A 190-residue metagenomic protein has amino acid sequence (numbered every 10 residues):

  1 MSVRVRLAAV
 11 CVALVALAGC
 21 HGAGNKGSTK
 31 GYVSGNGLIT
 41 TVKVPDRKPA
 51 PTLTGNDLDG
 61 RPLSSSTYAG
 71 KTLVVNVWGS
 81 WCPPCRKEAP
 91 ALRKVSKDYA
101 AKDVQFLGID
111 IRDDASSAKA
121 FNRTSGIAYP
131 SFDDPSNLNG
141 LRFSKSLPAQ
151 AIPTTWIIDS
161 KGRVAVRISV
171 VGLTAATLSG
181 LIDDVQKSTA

Functional and structural regions predicted by a protein language model:
M1-T54, K187-A190: N-terminal targeting signals for export/organelle localization
L38-I39, L63, G140-F143: N-terminal post-signal-peptidase region of extra-cytosolic proteins
P45-R47, T52-L73: A short beta-strand-turn-helix
S64-R86, L92: Short active-site neighborhood of thiol/selenol oxidoreductases, capturing the structured segment around
G70-L73, K102-Q105, I127-Y129: Loop/turn elements at helix/coil->beta-strand transitions in domains of secreted/extracellular proteins
R86-S125, P135-R142: Structural microenvironment flanking redox-active thiols in thiol-disulfide oxidoreductases
R123-I127, P135-K187: Thiol/disulfide oxidoreductase modules built on the thioredoxin-like
